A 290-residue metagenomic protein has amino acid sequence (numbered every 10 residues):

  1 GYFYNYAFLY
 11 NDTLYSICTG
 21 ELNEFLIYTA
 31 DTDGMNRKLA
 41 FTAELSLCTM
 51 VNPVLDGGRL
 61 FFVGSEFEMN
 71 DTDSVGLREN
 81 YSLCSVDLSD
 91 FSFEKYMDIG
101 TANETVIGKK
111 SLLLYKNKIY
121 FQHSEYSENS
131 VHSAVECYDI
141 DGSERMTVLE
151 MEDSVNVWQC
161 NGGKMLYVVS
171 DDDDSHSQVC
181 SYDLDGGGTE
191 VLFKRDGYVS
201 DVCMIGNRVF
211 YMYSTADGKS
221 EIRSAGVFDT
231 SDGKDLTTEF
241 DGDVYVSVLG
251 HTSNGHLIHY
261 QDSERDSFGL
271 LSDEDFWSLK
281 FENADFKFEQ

Functional and structural regions predicted by a protein language model:
G1, N36-A43, S92-N103, E144-E150 (+2 more regions): A short beta-strand motif characteristic of beta-propeller blades
G1-C48, G57, M97, E104-T105 (+3 more regions): N-terminal "mature head" segments of proteins
Y2-Y10, S46-G57, A102-Y115, E152-G163 (+3 more regions): Repeated scaffold domains used in trafficking and secretory/extracellular systems, primarily beta-propellers
Y15-I17, F61-G64, Y120-H123, Y167-V168 (+2 more regions): Residue position within the beta-strands of beta-propeller blades
L22-Y28, E68-S85, H123, S127-C137 (+3 more regions): Structural motif
D31-M35, V86-F91, D139-S143, D183-G187 (+1 more regions): Short loop/turn segments that connect beta-strands within beta-propeller blades
E79-Y81, V86, F91-D141, V148-M151 (+2 more regions): Solenoidal tandem-repeat scaffolds enriched in leucines and small polar residues
E152, N156, S170-C180, D185-G255 (+1 more regions): Intrinsically disordered, low-complexity segments enriched in Gly and acidic/Ser/Thr residues that form flexible
